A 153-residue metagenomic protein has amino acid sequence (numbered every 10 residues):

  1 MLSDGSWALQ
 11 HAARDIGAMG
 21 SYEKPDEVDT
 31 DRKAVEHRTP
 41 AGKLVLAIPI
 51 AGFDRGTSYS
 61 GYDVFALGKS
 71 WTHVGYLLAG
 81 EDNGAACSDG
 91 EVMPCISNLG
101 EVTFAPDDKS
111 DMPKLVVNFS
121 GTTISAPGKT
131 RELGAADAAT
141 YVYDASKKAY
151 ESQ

Functional and structural regions predicted by a protein language model:
M1-R38: Short N-terminal edge-element motif at the start of the domain
A12, H37-P40, G52, P127-E132: Intrinsically disordered, low-complexity acidic regions enriched in Pro/Ser/Thr
G20-K24, E36-K43, G52, S88-C95: Short linear motifs at secondary-structure transitions and domain/linker junctions
D26-G42, N98-D111: Structural signature of eukaryotic scaffold interfaces centered on beta-propeller domains
D29-T72: Eukaryote-skewed repeat-based solenoidal scaffolds used as protein-protein interaction platforms, primarily
D54, Y59-Q153: Acidic, small-residue rich beta-repeat scaffolds with periodic aromatic anchors
